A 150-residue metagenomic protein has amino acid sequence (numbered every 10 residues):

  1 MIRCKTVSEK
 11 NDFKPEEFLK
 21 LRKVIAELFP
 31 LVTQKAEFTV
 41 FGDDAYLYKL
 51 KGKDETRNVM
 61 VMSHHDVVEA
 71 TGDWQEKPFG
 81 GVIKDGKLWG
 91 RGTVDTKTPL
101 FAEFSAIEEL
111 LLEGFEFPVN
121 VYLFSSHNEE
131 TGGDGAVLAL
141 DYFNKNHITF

Functional and structural regions predicted by a protein language model:
M1-T96, L110-F117: Acidic/His- and Gly-rich active-site-bordering loop/insert found across diverse amide/peptide-bond hydrolases
T96-F150: Acidic/histidine-rich catalytic neighborhood of metal-dependent amide-processing enzymes
